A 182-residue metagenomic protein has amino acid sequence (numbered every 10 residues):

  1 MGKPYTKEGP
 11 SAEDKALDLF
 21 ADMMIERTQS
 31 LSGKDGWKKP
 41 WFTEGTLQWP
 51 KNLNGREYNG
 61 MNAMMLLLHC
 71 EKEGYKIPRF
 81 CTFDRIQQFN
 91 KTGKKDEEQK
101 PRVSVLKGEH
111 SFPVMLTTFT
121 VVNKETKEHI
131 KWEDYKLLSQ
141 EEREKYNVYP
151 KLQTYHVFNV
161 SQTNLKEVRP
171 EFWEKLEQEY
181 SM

Functional and structural regions predicted by a protein language model:
M1-M182: N-terminal accessory/interface modules of nucleic-acid-binding and processing proteins
